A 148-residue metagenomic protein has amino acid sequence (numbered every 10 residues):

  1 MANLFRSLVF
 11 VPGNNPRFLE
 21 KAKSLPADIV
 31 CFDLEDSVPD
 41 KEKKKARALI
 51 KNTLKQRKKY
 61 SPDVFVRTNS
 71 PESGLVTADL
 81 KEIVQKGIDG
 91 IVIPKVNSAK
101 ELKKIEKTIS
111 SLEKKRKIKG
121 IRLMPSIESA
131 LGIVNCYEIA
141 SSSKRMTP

Functional and structural regions predicted by a protein language model:
A2-P148: Conserved alpha/beta-domain cores
